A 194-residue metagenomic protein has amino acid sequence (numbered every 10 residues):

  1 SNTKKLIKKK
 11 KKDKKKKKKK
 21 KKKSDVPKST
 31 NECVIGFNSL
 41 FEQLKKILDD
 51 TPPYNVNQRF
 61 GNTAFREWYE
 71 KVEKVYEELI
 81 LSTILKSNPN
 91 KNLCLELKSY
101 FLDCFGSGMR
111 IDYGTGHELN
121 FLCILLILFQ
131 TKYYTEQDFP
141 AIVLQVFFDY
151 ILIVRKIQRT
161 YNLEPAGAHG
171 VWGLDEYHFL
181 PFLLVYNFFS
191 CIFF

Functional and structural regions predicted by a protein language model:
S1-K15, K19-D103, G108-Y113, H117-N120 (+3 more regions): N-terminal leader regions that mediate targeting or early regulatory function
L126-T131, N187: Short glycine/serine- and small hydrophobic-enriched flexible loop segments
Q130-A141: Inter-helical turn/loop segments and adjacent helix faces that build the functional surface of alpha-helical bundle
D138, D149-H169: An exposed acidic His-Trp-rich patch
